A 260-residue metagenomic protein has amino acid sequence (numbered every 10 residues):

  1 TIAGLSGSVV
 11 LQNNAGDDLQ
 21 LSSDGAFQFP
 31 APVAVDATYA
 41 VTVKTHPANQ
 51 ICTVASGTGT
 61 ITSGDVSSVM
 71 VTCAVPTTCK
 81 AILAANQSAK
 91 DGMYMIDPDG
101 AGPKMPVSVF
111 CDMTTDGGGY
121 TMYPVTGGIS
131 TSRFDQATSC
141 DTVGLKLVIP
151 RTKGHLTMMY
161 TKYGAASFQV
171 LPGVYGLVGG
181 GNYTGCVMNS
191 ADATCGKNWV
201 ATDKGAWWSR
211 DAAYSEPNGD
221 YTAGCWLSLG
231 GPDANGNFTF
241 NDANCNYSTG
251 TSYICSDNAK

Functional and structural regions predicted by a protein language model:
T1, V43, I61-A74: Conserved "repeat-terminator" motif of extracellular CCP/Sushi domains
T1-S8: Structural motif
I2, L21, F29-A31: Hydrophobic core positions of the immunoglobulin-like beta-sandwich fold
N13-D18, H46-A48, D116: Change "in extracellular beta-sheet-rich domains … of secreted and cell-surface proteins" to "in beta-sheet-rich domains
G16-A26: Short, acidic Ser/Thr/Gly-rich low-complexity loop/linker segments typical of extracellular and cell-surface proteins
A26-T60: Surface-exposed interfaces of beta-sheet-rich extracellular modules
A37-Y39, S67, C225: Exposed beta-strand face motif in extracellular beta-rich ectodomains
V75-K260: Extracellular, disulfide-bonded carbohydrate-recognition/adhesion ectodomains, dominated by C-type lectin-like domains
